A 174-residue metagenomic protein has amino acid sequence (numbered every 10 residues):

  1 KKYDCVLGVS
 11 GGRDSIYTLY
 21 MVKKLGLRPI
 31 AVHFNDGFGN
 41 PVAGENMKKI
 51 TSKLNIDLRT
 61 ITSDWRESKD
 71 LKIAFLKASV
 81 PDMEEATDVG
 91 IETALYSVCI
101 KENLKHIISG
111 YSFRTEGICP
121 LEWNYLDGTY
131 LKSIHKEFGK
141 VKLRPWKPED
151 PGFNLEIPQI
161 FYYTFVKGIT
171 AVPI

Functional and structural regions predicted by a protein language model:
K1-D4, M21-I174: Nucleotide-activated chemistry modules centered on ATP-dependent adenylation/adenylyltransferase
C5-D14: Short, glycine-rich nucleotide/cofactor-binding loops
R13-T18, G90: Short glycine/serine/threonine-rich phosphate/pyrophosphate-binding segments that cradle anionic phosphate groups
